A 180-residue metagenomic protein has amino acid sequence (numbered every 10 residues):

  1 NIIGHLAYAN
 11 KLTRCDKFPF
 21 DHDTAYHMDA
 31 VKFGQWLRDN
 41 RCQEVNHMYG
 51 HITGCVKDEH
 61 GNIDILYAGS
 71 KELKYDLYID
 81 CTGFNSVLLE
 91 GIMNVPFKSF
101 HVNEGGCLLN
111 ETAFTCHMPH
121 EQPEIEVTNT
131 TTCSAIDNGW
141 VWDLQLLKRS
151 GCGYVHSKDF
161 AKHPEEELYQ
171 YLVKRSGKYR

Functional and structural regions predicted by a protein language model:
N1-K32: Flavin (FAD/FMN) cofactor-binding and adjacent substrate-gating region of FAD-dependent oxidoreductase domains
H22-E167: Predominantly flavin-linked oxidoreductase catalytic cores and closely associated redox partners
Y179-R180: A conserved active-site cap/scaffold subdomain adjacent to cofactor or substrate pockets
